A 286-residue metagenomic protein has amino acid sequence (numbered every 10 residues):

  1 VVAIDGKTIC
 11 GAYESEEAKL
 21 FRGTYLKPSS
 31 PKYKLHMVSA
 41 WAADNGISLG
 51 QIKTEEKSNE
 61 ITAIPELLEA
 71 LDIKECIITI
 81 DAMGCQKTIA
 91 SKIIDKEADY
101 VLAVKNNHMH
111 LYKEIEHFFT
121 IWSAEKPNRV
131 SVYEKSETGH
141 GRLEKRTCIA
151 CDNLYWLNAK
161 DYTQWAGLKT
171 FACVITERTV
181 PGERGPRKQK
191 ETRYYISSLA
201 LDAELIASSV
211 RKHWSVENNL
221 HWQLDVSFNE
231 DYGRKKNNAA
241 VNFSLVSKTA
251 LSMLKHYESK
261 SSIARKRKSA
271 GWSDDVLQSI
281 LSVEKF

Functional and structural regions predicted by a protein language model:
V1-I80, C85-T88, K260: Conserved, well-structured functional cores that handle cations and Mg-NTP chemistry
L20-F21, K96, H117-I121: Short, hinge-like loop/turn segments at secondary-structure boundaries
E69, A98, T120, A124 (+3 more regions): Generic secondary-structure signature for well-ordered alpha-helical cores
A90-A98: Short, surface-exposed basic-aromatic patches at helix termini and helix-loop junctions that form
D99-V104: Short hydrophobic alpha-helical runs that function as membrane-insertion/retention elements
K105-R211: An anionic, glycine-rich sequence signature occurring as long contiguous blocks
A200-R234: Short amphipathic alpha-helical "interface-anchor" segments enriched in bulky aromatics
Q223-F286: A short, flexible helix-boundary coil/loop motif
